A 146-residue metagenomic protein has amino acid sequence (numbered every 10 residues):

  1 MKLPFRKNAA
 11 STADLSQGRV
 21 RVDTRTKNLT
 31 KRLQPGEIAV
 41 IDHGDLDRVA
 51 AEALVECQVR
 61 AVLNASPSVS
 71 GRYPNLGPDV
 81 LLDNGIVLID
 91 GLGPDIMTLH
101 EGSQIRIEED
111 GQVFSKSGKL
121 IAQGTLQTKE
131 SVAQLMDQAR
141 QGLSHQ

Functional and structural regions predicted by a protein language model:
M1-S16, V132-Q146: A short, flexible N-terminal coil/short beta segment enriched in small residues
P4-D110, F114: Feature captures the catalytic cores and cofactor-binding loops of soluble hydro-lyases/lyases that act on carboxylate
R106-Q146: Internal alpha/beta core interface subdomains
